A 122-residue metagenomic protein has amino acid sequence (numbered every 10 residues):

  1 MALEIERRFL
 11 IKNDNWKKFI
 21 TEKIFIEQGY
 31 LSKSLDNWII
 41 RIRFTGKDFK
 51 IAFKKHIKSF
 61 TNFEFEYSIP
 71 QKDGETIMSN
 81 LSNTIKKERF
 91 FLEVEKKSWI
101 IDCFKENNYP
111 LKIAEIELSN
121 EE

Functional and structural regions predicted by a protein language model:
M1-E122: Phosphate-end processing signature that detects enzymes handling 5′-triphosphorylated RNA and polyphosphate
